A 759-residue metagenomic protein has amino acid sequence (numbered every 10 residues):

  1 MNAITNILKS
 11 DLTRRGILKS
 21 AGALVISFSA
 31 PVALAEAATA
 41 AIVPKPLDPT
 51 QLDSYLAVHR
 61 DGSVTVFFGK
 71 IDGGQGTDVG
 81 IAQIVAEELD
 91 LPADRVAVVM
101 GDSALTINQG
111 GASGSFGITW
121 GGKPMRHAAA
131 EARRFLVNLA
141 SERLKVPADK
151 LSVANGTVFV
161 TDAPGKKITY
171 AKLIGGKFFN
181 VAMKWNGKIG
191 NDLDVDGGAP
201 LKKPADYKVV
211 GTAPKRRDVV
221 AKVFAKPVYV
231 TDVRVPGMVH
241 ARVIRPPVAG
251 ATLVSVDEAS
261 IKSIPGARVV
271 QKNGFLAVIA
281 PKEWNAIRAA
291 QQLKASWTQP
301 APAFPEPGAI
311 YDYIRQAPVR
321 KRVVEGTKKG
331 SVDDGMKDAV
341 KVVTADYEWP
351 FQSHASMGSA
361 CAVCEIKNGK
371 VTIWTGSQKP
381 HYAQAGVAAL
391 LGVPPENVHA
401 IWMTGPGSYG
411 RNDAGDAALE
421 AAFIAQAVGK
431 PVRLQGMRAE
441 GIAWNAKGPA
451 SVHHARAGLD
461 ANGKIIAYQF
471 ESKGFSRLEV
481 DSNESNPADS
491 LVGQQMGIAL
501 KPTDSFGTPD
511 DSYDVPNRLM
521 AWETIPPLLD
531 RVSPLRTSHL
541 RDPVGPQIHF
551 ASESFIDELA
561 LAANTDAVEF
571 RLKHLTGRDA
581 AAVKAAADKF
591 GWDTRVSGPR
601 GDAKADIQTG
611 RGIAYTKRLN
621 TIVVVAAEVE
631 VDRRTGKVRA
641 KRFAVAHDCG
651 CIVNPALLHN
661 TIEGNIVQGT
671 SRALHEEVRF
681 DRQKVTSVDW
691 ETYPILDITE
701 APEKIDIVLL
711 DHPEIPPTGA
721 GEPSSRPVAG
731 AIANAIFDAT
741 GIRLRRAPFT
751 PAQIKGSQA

Functional and structural regions predicted by a protein language model:
M1-L12: N-terminal secretory signal peptides
L12-S29: N-terminal export leaders
G22, V64-G111: N-terminal cofactor/phosphate-binding cores enriched in small/glycine residues, especially glycine-rich loops such as
A38-I81, A221, P227, D232-V233 (+4 more regions): Conserved beta-alpha junction segments in alpha/beta enzyme cores
A41-L47, Q51, E88, A93-V324 (+1 more regions): Flexible, low-hydrophobicity surface segments
D78, P406-G429, R433-Q435: Thiamine diphosphate
A86-N108, R134-I168, S255, L390-H399 (+5 more regions): C-terminal catalytic domains of large/alpha subunits in multi-subunit enzymes
F116-G121, G175-D232, E325, K329-A362 (+2 more regions): Glycine-rich loop/linker segments at domain edges
